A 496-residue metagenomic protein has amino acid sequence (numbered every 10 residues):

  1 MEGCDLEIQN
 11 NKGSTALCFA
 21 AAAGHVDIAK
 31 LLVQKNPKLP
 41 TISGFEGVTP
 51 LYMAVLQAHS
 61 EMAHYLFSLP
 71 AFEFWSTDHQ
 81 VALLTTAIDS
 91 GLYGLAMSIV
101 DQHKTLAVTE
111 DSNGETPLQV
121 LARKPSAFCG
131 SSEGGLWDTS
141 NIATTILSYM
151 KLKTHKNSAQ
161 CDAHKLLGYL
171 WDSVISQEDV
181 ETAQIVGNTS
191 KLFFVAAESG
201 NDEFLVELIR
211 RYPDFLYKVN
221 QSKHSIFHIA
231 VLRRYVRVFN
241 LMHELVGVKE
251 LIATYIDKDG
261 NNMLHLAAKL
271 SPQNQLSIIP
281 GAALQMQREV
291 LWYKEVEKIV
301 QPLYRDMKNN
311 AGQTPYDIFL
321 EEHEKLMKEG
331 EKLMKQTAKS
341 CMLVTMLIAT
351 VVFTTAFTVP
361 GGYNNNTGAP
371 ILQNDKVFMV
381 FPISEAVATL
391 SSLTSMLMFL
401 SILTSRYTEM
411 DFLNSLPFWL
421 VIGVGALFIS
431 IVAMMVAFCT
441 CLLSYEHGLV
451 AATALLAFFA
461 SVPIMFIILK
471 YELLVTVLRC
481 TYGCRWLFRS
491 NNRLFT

Functional and structural regions predicted by a protein language model:
M1-I348, F357-L372, F399-F412, Y445-A452 (+1 more regions): Acidic, Ser/Thr- and Pro/Gly-rich low-complexity regulatory segments
A21, I88, A230-R234, S340-V351 (+3 more regions): Hydrophobic alpha-helical cores of multi-pass transmembrane domains in eukaryotic membrane proteins
S190, F194, E331, C341 (+4 more regions): Innate immune receptor modules and recognition interfaces
T354: Active-site beta-alpha loop architecture of Rossmann-like, nucleotide-cofactor-dependent enzymes
P370-F381, D411-G425, T453-F458, F488: Membrane-interface segments at loop-to-transmembrane junctions
L413, M435-Y445: Juxtamembrane loop segments immediately following a transmembrane helix
